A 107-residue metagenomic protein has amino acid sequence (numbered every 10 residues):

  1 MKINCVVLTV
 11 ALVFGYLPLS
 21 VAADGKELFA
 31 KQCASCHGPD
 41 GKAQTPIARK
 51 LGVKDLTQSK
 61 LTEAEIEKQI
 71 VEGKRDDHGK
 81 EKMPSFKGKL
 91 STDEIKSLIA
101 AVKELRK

Functional and structural regions predicted by a protein language model:
M1-V7: Bacterial N-terminal signal peptides that target proteins for export
L8-F14: Hydrophobic helical h-region of N-terminal Sec-dependent signal peptides in bacterial secretory/periplasmic proteins
F14-L28: Electrostatic cytochrome c docking/interface patches
K26, G41-Q69: Gly/Gly-Pro-rich "capping" loops immediately C-terminal to redox-active cysteine motifs in periplasmic/lumenal
K26-K31, L105-K107: Short sequence/structural segments immediately N-terminal
L28, E65, E94-S97: Charged catalytic carboxylate motif
Q32-P39, L98: The canonical Cys-X-X-Cys-His
I47-T57, E72-R106: Axial heme c-ligation environment in periplasmic c-type cytochrome domains
